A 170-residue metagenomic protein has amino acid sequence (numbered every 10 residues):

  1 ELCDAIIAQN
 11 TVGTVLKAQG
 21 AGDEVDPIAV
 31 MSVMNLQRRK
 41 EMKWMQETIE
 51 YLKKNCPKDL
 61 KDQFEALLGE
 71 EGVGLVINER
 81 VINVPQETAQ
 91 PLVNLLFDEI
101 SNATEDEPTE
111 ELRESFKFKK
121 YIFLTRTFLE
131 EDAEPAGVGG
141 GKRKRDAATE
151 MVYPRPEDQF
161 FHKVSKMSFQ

Functional and structural regions predicted by a protein language model:
E1-Q170: Intrinsically disordered, low-complexity, positively biased terminal segments
